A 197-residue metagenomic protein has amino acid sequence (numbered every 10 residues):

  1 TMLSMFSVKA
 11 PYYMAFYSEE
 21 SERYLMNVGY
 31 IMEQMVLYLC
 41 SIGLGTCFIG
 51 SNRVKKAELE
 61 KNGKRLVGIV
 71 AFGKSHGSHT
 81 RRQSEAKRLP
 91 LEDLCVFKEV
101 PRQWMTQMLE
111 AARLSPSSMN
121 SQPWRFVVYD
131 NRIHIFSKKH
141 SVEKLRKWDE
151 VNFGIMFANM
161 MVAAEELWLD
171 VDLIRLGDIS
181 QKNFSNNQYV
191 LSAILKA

Functional and structural regions predicted by a protein language model:
T1-A197: Acidic, surface-exposed loops and disordered segments
